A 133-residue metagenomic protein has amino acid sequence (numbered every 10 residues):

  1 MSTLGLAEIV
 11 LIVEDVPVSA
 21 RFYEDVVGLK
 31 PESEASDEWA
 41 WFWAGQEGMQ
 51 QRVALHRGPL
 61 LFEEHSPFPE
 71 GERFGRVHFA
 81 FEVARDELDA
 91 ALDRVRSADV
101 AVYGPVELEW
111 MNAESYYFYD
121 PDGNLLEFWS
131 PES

Functional and structural regions predicted by a protein language model:
M1-V18, H78-F79, E132-S133: N-terminal beta-strand motif that seeds the catalytic metal site of vicinal oxygen chelate
S2, L92-S133: Vicinal oxygen chelate
T3-G5, E72-R76, E109-W110: Short glycine-enriched loop/turn motifs at secondary-structure junctions
V10, K30-D37, E107-E109, S130-S133: Conserved catalytic-core motifs of GNAT/GCN5-like acyltransferases
I12-P59: Core segments of cupin and vicinal oxygen chelate
V18, D86-A91: Short, conserved charged micro-motifs
L60-P67, G104: A short, acidic/glycine-rich surface segment
P67-V77, E82: Helix-adjacent hinge/juxtasegments
